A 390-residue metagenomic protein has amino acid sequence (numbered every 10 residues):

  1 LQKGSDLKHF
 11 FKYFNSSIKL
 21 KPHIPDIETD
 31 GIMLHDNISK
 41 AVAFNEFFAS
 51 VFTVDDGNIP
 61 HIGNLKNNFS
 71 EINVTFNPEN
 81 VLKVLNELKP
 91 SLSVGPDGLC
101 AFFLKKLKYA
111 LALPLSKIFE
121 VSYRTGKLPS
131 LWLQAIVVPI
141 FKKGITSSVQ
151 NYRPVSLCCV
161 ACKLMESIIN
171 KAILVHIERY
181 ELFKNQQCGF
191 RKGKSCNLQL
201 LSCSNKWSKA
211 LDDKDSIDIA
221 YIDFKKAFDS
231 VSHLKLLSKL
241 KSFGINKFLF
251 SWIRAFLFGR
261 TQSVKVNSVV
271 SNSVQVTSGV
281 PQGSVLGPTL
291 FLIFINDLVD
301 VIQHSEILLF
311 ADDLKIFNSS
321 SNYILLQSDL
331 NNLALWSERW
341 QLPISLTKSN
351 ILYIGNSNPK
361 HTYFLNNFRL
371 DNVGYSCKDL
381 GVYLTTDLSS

Functional and structural regions predicted by a protein language model:
L7-Q150, S156, V160, L164 (+3 more regions): Surface-exposed loop/turn segments and immediately adjacent short secondary-structure elements within folded domains
F14, F48, V81, G95 (+17 more regions): Mobile genetic element proteins and their domesticated derivatives, centered on retroelements and DNA transposons
F48, D55-V81, K127, W132-I136 (+4 more regions): Active-site-proximal segment of RNA-dependent polymerases
S91-L99, S148-L157, L198-K241: Conserved catalytic palm subdomain of right-hand nucleotidyl-transferase polymerases, strongest for RNA-directed enzymes
I169-Q187, P288-N318: Active-site palm subdomain of RNA-directed nucleic acid polymerases
F224-L309: Conserved polymerase palm-domain catalytic core
A227-F243, L314-E338: Catalytic palm subdomain of template-directed nucleic-acid polymerases, centered on the conserved carboxylate motif
V270, S328, P343-S376: Short, conserved micro-motifs composed of acidic
